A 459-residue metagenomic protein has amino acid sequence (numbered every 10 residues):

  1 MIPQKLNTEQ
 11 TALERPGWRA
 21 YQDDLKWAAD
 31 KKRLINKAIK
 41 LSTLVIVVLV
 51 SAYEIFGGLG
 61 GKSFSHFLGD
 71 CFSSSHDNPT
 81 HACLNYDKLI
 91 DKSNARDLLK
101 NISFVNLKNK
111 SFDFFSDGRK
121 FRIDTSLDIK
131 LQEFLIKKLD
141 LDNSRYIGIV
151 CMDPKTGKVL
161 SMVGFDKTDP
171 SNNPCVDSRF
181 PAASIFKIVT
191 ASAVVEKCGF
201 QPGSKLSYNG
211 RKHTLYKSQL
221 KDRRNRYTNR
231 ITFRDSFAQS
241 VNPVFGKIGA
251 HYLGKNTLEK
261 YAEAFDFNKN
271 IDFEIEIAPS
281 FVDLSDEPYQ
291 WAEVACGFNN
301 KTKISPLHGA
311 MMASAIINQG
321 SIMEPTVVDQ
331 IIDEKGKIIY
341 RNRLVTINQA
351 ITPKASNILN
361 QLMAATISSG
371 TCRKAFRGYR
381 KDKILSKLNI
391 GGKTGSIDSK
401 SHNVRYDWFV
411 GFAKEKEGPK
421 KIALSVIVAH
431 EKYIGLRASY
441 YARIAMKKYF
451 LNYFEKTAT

Functional and structural regions predicted by a protein language model:
I2-G148, D169, R341-T346: Extracytoplasmic/periplasmic proteins that interact with beta-lactams or build/remodel peptidoglycan
L99-F186, C198-G199, Y216-S218, S280-Q290 (+1 more regions): Short pre-catalytic segments that frame enzyme active sites
G118-S126, K138, Y146, N173-F180 (+7 more regions): Second-shell loop/turn segments in exported
F121, I129, E133-K137, I188 (+10 more regions): Solvent-exposed, polar/charged alpha-helical surfaces in well-ordered, non-transmembrane soluble domains, broadly
L135-L139, G157, S178-S207, S236 (+4 more regions): Active-site SXXK
P181-I231, F265-K269, D329-K337: Short, glycine/proline-biased beta-turn/loop segments that scaffold the active-site neighborhood
K217-N229, L253-E293: Mid-domain, small-residue-enriched loop/turn segments at the edges of structured enzyme/sensor domains
W291-I332, K337-V345, M363, I367-A458: Active-site beta-strand/loop architecture of penicillin-binding DD-peptidases
